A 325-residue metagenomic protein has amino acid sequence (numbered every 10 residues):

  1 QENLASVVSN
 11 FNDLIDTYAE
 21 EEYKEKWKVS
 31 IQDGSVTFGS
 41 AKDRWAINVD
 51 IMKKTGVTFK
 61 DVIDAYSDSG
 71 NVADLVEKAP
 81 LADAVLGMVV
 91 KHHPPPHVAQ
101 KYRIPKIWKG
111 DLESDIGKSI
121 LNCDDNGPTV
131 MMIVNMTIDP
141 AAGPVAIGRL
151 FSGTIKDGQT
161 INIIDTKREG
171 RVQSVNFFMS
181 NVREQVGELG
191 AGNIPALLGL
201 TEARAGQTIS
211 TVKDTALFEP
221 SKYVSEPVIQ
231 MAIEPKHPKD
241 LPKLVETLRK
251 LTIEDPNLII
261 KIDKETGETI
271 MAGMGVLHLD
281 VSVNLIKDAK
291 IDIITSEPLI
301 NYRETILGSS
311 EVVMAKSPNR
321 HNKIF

Functional and structural regions predicted by a protein language model:
Q1-F325: Structural and coupling elements of P-loop NTPases
